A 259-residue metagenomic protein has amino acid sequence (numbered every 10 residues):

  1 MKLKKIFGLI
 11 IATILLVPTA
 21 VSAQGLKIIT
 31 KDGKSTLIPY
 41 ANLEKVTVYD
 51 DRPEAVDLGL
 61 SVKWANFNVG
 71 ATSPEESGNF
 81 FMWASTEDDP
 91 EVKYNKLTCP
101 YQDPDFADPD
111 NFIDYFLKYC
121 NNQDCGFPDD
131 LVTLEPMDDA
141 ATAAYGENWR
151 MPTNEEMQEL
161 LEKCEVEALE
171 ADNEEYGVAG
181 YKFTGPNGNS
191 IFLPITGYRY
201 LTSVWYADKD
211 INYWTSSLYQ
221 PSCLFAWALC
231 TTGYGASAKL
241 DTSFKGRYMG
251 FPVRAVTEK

Functional and structural regions predicted by a protein language model:
M1-I6: Positively charged n-region of N-terminal signal peptides that target proteins for export
I10-P18: Bacterial N-terminal signal peptides
T19-A23: Sec/Tat signal peptide C-region and signal peptidase I cleavage site
Q24-P39, D57-G59: Short N-terminal segments immediately surrounding and downstream of signal-peptide cleavage
L26-I28, V46, F183: Hydrophobic beta-strand residues in large extracellular and virion-surface proteins
P39-V48: Structured surface patches comprising rigid loops and adjacent beta-strands/short helices at the edges of well-ordered
R52, D57, V62-N95, D103-P109 (+2 more regions): C-terminal, surface-exposed recognition/capping segments
